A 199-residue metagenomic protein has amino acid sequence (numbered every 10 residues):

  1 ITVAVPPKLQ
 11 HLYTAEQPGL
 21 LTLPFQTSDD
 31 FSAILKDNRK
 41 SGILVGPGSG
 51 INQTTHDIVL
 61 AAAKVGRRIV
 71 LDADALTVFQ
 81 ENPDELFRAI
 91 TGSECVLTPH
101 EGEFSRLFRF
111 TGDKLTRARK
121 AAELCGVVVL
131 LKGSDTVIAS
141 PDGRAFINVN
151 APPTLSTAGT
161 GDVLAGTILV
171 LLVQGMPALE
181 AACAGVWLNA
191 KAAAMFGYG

Functional and structural regions predicted by a protein language model:
I1-V70, T77-V96, E101-G199: Small-residue (G/A/S/T)-rich helix-start motifs and N-terminal tracts that mark the onset
